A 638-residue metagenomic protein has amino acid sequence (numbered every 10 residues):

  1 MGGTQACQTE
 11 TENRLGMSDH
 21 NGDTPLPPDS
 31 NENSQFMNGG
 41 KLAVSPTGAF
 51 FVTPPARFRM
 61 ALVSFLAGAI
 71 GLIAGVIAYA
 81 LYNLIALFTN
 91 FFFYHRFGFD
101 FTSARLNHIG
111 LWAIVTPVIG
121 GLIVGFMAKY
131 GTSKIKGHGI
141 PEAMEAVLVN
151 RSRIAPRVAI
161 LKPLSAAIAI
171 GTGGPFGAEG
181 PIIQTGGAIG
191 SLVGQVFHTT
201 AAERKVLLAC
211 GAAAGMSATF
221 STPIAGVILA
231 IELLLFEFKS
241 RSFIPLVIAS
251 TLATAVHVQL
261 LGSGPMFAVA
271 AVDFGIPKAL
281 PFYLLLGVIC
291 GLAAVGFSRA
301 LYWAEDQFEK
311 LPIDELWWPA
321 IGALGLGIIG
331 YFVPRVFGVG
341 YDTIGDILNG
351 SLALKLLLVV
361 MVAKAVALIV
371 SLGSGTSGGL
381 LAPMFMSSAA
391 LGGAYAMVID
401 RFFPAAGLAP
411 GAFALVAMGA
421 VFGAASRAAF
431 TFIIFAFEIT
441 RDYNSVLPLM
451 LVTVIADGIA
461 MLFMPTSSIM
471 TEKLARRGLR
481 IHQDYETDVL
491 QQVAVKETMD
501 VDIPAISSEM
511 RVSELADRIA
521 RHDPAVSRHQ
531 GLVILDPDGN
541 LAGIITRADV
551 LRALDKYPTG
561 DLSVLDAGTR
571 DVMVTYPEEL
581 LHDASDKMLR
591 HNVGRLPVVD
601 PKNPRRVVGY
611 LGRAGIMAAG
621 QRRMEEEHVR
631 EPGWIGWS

Functional and structural regions predicted by a protein language model:
G2-Q492, K496-E497, D502, I506-I519 (+4 more regions): Alpha-helical transmembrane segments and immediately membrane-proximal extracytoplasmic
S242, V629-P632: Flexible, disordered linker segments and immediate boundary regions flanking tandem C2H2 zinc-finger modules
Y395-F422, A553-M573, P577-L580, A584: Generic long, charged, amphipathic alpha-helical segments
Q491-A505, M510-D517, D549, D561-V572 (+1 more regions): Bateman (tandem CBS) regulatory domains
I506-R528, L535, R552-Y557, D561 (+4 more regions): The conserved cystathionine-beta-synthase
V533, L541-K556, V607-M624: Short beta->alpha transition motifs characteristic of CBS
